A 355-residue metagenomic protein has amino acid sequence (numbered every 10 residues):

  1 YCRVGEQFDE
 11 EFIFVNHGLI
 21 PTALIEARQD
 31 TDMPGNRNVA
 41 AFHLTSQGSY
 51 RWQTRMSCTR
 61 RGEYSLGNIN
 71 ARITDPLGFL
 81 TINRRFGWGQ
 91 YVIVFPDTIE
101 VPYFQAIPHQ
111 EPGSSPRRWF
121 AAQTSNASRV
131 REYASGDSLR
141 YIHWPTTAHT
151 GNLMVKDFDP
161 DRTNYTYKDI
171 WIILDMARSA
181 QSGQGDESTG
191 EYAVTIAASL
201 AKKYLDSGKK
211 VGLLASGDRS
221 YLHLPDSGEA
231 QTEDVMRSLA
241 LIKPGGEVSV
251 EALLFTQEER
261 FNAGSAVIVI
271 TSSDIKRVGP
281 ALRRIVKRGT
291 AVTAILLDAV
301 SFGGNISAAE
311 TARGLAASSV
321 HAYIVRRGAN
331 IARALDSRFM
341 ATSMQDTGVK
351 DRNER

Functional and structural regions predicted by a protein language model:
Y1-H223, A266-I270, R284: An amphipathic, basic-hydrophobic helix/alpha-beta surface used to engage anionic, phosphate-rich ligands or surfaces
Y103, E132-R355: Exposed, interaction-prone extracellular/peripheral surfaces
